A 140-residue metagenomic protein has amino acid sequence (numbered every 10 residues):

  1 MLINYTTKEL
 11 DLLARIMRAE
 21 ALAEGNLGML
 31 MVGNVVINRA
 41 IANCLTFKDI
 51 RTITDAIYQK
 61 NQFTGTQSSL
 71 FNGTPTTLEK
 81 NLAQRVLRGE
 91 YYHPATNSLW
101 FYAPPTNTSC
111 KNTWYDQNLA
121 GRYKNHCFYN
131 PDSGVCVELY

Functional and structural regions predicted by a protein language model:
L2-Y140: Bacterial extracytoplasmic/cell-wall-associated proteins, especially those involved in peptidoglycan
